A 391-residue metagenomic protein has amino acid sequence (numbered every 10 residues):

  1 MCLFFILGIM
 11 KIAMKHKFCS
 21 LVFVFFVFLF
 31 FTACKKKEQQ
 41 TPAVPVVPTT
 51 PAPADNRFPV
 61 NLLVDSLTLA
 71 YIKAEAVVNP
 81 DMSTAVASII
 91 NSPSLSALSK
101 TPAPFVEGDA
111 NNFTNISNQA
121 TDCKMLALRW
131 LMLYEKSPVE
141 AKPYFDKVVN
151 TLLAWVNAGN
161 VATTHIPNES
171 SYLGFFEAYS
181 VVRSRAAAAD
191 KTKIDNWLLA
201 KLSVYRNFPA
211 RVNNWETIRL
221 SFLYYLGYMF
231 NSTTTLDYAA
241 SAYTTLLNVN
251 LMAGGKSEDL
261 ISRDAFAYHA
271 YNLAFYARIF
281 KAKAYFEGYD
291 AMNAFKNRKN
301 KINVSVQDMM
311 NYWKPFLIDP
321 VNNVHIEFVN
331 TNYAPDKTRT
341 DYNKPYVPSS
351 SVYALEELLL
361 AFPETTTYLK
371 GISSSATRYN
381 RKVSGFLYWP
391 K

Functional and structural regions predicted by a protein language model:
M1-T32: Sec-dependent bacterial lipoprotein signal peptides
F31-R57: Bacterial Sec-dependent N-terminal signal peptides
V47-R211, T217, T244, A282-K391: Extracellular glycan-targeting catalytic surfaces
T233-S305: Flexible, glycine-rich surface segments
